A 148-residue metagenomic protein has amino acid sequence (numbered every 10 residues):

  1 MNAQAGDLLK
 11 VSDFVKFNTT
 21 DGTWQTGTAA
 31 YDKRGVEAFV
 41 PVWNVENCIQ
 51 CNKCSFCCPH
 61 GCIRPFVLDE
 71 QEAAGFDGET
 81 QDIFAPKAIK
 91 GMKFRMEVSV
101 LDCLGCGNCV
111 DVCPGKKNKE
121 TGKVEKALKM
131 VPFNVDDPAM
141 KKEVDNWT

Functional and structural regions predicted by a protein language model:
M1-E97, D102, V110-T148: Ferredoxin-type iron-sulfur electron-transfer modules and their immediate structural context
